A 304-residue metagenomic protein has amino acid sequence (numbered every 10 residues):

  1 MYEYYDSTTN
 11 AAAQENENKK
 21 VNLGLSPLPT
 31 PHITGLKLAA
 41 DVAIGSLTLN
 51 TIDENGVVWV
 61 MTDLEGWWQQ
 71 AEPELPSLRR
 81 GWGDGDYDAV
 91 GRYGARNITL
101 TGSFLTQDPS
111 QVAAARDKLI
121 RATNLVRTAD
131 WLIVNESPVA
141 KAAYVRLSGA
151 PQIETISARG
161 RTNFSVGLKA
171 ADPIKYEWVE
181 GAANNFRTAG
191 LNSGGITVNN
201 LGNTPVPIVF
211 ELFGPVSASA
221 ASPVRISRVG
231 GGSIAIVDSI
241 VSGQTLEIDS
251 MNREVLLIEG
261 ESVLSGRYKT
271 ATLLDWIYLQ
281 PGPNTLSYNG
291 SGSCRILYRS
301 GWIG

Functional and structural regions predicted by a protein language model:
M1-S77: Polar/acidic, low-complexity leader/linker segments enriched in S/T/G and N/D
Y2-G24, Y176-G304: Intrinsically disordered, low-complexity segments enriched in serine, threonine, and glycine
I33-L38, T123-A129, S217-S222, M251-N252: A short, compositionally biased
S77, W82-S110, R159-I174, N284: Oligomerization/assembly interface segments of phage tail-like spikes and tubes
R80-W82, S110-D117, P205-I208: Charged, amphipathic alpha-helical segments
S103-S148, T285: Short, acidic/charged, Gly/Pro-enriched secondary-structure junctions
T128-Y176: Short beta-strand and beta-hairpin "edge-sheet" elements
